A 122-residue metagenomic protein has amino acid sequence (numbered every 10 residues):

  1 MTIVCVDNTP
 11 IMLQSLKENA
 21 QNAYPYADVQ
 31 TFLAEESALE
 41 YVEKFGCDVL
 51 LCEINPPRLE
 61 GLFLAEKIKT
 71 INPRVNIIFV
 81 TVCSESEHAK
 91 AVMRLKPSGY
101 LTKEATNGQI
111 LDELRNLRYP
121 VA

Functional and structural regions predicted by a protein language model:
M1-M12, L16-K17, T31, L50: Conserved acidic segment of CheY-like receiver
T31-V49: Acidic, metal-coordinating helix/loop segments flanking the phosphotransfer/catalytic sites of two-component signaling
A34, E60-F63: Acidic catalytic/metal-coordinating carboxylates
L50, I77, Y100-L101: Two-component signal transduction core modules
I54-N55: The short loop immediately C-terminal to the conserved phospho-acceptor aspartate in CheY-like receiver
F63, S84-G99: Alpha4 helix (beta4-alpha4-beta5 surface) of REC/receiver domains from two-component response regulators
A105-R115: C-terminal output helix
